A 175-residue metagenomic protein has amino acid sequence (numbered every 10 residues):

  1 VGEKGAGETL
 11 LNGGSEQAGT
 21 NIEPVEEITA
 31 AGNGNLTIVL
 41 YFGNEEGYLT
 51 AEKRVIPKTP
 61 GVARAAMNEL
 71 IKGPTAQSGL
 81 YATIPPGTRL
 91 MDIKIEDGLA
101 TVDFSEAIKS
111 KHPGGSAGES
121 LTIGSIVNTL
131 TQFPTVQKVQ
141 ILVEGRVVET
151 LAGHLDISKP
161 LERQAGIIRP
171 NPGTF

Functional and structural regions predicted by a protein language model:
V1-F175: Bimodal "functional hotspot" detector
